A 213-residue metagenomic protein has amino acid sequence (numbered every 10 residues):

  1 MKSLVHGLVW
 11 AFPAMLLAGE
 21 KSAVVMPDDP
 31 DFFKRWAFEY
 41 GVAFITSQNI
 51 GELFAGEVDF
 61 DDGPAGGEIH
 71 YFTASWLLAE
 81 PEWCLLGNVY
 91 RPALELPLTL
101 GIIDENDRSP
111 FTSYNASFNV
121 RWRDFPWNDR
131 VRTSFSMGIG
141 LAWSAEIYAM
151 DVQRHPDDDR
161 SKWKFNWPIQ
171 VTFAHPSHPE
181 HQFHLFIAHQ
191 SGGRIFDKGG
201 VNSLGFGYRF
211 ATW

Functional and structural regions predicted by a protein language model:
K2, V9, Y40, H70-F72 (+3 more regions): Solvent-exposed, well-ordered amphipathic alpha-helical segments that flank/support binding or catalytic loops
S3, D31-F33, H178: A generic structural signal for short, non-catalytic loop/turn and secondary-structure boundary residues
S3-L17: Sec-dependent N-terminal signal peptides of Gram-negative exported proteins
L17-W76, G205: Short glycine/proline- and aromatic-enriched beta-strand/turn motifs that initiate or cap beta-hairpins
S75-C84, L94-G200, R209-W213: Outer-membrane beta-barrel transmembrane domain signature
